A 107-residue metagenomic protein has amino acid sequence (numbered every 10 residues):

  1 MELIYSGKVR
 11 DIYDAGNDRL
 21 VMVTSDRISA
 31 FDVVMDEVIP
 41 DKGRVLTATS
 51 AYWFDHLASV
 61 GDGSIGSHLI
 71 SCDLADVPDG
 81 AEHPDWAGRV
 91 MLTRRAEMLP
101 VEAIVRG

Functional and structural regions predicted by a protein language model:
M1-G107: Active-site loop/lid in soluble adenylation, ligation, and acyl-transfer enzymes
